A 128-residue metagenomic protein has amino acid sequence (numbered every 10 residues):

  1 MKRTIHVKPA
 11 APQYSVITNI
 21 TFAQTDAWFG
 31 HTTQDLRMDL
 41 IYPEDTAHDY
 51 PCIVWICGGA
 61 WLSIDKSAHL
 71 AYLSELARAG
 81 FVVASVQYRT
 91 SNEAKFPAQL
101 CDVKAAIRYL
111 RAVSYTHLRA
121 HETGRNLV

Functional and structural regions predicted by a protein language model:
K2-T46: N-terminal cap/lid segment of alpha/beta-hydrolase-fold proteins
D49-G58: Short beta-strand element of the alpha/beta-hydrolase
A60-S63, V83, Y109: Serine-hydrolase catalytic-loop signature spanning alpha/beta hydrolases and amidase-signature enzymes
S63-S67, E93-A94: Short N-terminal helix/helix-N-cap motif within the alpha/beta-hydrolase-1
S67-A84: Short amphipathic alpha-helix adjacent to the substrate-entry channel of hydrolases
Q87-S91: Short beta-to-alpha linker loops that shape the active-site pocket of alpha/beta-hydrolase fold enzymes
K95-S114: Alpha/beta-hydrolase active-site loop
T116-T123: Conserved small/polar residues in nucleotide/adenosyl-binding loops
